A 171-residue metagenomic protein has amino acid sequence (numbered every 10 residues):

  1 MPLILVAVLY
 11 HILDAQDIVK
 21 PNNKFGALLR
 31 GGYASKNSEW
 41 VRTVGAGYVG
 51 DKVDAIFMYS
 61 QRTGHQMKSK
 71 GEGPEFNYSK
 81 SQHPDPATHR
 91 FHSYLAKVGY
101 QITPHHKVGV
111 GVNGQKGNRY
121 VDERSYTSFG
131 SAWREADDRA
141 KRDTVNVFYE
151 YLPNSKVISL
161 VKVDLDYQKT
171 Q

Functional and structural regions predicted by a protein language model:
M1-K20, V121, T127, T144: Acidic, small-polar-rich N-terminal luminal/periplasmic segments of exported/outer-membrane proteins
P2-Y10, K52-R62, R142: Conserved long hydrophobic alpha-helices within structured protein cores
L5-A7, V41-T43, S93, R142-N146: Short hydrophobic/aromatic beta-strand or adjacent loop that forms the aromatic wall/cage of a ligand/substrate-binding
A7, K24-L28, D54, N146 (+1 more regions): A residue-level signal for beta-strand positions that form part of recognition/binding surfaces within mature
H11, R30-A34, Q168: Short glycine-rich beta-strand segments
Q16, N22-D137: Periplasmic-side early beta-strands and strand-to-turn transitions of outer-membrane beta-barrels
K20-N23, K156-I158: Short helix-terminating capping/connector loops at secondary-structure junctions
Q101, H105-Q115, A140-Q171: Face-selective signature of the C-terminal outer-membrane beta-barrel domain
